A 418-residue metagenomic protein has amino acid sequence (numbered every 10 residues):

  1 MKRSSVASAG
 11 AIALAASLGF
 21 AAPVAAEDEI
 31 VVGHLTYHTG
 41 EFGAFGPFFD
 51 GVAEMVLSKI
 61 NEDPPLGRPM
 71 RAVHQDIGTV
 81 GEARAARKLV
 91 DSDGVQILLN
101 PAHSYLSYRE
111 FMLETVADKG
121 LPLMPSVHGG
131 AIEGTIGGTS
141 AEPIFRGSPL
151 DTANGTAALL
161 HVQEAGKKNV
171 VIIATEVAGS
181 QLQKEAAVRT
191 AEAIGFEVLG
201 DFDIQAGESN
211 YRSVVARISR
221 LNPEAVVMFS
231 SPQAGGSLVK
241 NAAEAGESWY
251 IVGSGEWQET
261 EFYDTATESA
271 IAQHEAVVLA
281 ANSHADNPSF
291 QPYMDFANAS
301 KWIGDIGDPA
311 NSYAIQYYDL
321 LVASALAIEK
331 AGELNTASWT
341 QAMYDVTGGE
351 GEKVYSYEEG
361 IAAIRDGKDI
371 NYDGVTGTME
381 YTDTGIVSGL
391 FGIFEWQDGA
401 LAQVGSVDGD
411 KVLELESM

Functional and structural regions predicted by a protein language model:
K2-S4, G10, A26-M418: Extracytosolic ligand-binding ectodomains
A9-G19: Bacterial N-terminal signal peptides
F20-A26: Sec/Tat signal peptide C-region and signal peptidase I cleavage site
